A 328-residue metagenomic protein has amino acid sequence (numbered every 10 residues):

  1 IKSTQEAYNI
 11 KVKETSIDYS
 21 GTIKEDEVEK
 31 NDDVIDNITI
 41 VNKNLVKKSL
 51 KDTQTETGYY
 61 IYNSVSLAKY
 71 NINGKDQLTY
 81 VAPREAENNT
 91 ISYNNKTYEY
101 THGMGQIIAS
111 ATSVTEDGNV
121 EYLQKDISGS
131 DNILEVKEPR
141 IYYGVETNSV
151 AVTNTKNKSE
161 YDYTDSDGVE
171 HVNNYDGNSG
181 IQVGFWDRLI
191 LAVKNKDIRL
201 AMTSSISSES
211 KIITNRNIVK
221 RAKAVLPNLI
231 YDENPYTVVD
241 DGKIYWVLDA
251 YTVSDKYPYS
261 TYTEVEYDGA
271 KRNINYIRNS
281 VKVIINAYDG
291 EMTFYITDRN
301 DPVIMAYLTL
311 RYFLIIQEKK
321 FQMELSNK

Functional and structural regions predicted by a protein language model:
I1-K328: Soluble extracytoplasmic regions of secretory-pathway and membrane proteins
